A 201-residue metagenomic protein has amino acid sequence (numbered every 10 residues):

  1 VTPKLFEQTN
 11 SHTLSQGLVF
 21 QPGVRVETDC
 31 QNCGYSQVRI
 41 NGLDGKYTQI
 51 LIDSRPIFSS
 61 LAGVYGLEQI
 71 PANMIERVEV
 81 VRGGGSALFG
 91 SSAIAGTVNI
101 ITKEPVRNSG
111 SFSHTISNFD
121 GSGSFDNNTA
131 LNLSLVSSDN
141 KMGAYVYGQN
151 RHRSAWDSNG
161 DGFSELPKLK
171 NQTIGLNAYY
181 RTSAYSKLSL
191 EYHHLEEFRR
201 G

Functional and structural regions predicted by a protein language model:
V1-S11, V38-L43, D53, N118-D120: Short, polar/charged loop or turn motifs at beta-strand boundaries
P3, S11, S15-L18, L67 (+1 more regions): Extracytoplasmic/secreted envelope proteins and their assembly/folding machinery, especially bacterial periplasmic
S15-S59, E76: Extracytoplasmic beta-strand/coil segments of soluble accessory domains associated with Gram-negative outer-membrane
L18, V78-E79, V98-I100: Non-catalytic regulatory/gating segments with a bias toward low-complexity or hydrophobic composition
Q37-R39, R55-R82, K103: Short acidic/polar hinge/loop motifs at secondary-structure boundaries that mediate gating or recognition
G45-T48, E104-G110: Short, charged/polar, Gly/Pro-enriched secondary-structure boundary elements
S92-I94, F125-T129, K170-Q172: Residues that define the transmembrane beta-barrel architecture of outer-membrane proteins
R107-S117, G121, N132-G201: Periplasmic-side early beta-strands and strand-to-turn transitions of outer-membrane beta-barrels
